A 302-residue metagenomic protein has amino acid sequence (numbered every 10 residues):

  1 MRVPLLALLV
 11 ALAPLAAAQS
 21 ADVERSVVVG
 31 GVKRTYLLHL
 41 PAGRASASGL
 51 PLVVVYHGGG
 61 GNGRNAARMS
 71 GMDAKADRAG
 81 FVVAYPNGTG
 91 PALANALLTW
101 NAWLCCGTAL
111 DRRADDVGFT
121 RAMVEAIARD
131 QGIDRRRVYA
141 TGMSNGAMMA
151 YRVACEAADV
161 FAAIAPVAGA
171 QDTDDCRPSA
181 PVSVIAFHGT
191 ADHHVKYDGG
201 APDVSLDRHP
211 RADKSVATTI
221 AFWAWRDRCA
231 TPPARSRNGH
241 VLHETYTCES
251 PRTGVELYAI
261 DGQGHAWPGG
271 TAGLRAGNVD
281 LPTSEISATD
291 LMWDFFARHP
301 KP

Functional and structural regions predicted by a protein language model:
V3-P14: Sec-dependent N-terminal signal peptides
L15-L52, R64-S70, K75-R78, R112-G118 (+8 more regions): A domain-start/cap signature at the N-terminus of enzymes
L50, H57-N62, Q263: Active-site glycine-rich loops that stabilize anionic/oxyanionic intermediates across multiple enzyme folds
V55-G58, Y85, A259: Structural cue for short, hydrophobic secondary-structure segments
G80-A84, S183: A fold-wide structural signal in alpha/beta-hydrolase
N87-D115: Cap/lid segment of the alpha/beta-hydrolase catalytic domain
G118-R136: Conserved acidic catalytic loop of the alpha/beta-hydrolase fold
A186-H188, D192: Short beta-strand/loop motif that positions the catalytic acidic residue of the alpha/beta-hydrolase fold
